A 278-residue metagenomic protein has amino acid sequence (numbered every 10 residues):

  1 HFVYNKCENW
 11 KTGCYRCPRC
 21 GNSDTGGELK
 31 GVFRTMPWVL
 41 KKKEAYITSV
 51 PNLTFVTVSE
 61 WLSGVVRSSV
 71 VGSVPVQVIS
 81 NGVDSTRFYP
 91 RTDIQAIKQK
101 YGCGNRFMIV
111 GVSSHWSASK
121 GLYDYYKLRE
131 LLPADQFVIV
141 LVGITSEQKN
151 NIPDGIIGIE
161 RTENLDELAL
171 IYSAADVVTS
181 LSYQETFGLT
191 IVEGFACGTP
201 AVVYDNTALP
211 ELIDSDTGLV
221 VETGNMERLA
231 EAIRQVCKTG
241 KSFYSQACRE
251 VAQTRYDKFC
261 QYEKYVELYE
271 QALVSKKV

Functional and structural regions predicted by a protein language model:
Y15-F55, S68-V70, P75-V78: Membrane-proximal helix-turn-helix segments that form the acceptor-binding/catalytic region of lipid-linked
C103-K120, Y126-R129: Conserved donor-binding/catalytic core segment of Leloir-type glycosyltransferases
G143-A169: Nucleotide-activated donor-binding/catalytic signature segment of Leloir-type glycosyltransferases, i.e., the conserved
L170-A175: Short alpha-helical donor nucleotide-sugar binding micro-motif in glycosyltransferases
Y183: Aromatic "clamp/platform" in nucleotide-sugar-dependent glycosyltransferases that forms part of the donor/acceptor
P200-V203: Short hydrophobic beta-strand element within catalytic cores of glycosyltransferases and related nucleotide-activated
S215, L219-M226, Q235-K241: Conserved acidic donor-binding segment of nucleotide-sugar-dependent glycosyltransferases
S242-R255, Q261-E267, Q271: A short, well-ordered alpha-helix in the C-terminal region of glycosyltransferases
